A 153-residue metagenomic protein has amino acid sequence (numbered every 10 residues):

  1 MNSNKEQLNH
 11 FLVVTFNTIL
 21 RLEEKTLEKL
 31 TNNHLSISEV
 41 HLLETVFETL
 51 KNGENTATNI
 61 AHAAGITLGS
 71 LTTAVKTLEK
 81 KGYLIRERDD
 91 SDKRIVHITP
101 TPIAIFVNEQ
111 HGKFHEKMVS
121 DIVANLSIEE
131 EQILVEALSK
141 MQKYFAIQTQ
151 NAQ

Functional and structural regions predicted by a protein language model:
M1-N33: N-terminal leader segment of winged-helix/HTH proteins
S3, H10, K113-Q153: Terminal interaction helix/tail motif
N4, S38-L42, T56, I103 (+1 more regions): N-terminal positioning helix adjacent to the helix-turn-helix/winged-helix DNA-binding module
K25-T67: N-terminal helix-turn-helix DNA-binding core of bacterial DNA-binding proteins
A57-T58, L68-G69, K76, V96: Residues within helix-turn-helix
S70, A74-T77, K81, A137: Residues within the DNA-recognition helix of helix-turn-helix
K76-Q132: Charged, amphipathic alpha-helical coiled-coil/dimerization segments
